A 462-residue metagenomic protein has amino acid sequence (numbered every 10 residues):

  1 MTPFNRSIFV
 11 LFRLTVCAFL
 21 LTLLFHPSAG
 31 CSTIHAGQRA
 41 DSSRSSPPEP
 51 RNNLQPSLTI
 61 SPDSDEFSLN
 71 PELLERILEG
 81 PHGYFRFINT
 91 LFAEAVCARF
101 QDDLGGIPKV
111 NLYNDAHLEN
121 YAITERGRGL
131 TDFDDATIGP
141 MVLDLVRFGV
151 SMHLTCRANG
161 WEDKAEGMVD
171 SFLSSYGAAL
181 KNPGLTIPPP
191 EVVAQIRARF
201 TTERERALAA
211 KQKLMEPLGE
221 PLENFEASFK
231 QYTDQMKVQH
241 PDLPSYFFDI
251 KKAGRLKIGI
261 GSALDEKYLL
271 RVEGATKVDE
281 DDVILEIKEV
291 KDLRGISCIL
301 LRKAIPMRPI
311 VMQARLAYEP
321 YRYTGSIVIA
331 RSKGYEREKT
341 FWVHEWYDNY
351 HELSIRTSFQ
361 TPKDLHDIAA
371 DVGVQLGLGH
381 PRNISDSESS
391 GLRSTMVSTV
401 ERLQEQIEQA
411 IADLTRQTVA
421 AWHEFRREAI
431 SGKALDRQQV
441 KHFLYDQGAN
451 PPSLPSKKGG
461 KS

Functional and structural regions predicted by a protein language model:
M1-V10: N-terminal secretory signal peptides that target proteins for export/translocation
R13-P27: Bacterial N-terminal signal peptides
L24-A40: Signal peptide processing junction and immediate N-terminal pro/mature segment of secreted/exported proteins
G37-E66, E79, G83-Y113, L118-Q195 (+1 more regions): Conserved ATP-binding subdomain of kinase catalytic cores across diverse folds
N182-Q235: Sequence-structural signature of the catalytic-core scaffold of metal-dependent phosphohydrolases that act on
Y232-F247: Short N-terminal edge-element motif at the start of the domain
I407-S456: Acidic, carboxylate-rich catalytic segments that either coordinate divalent cations
K457-S462: Long, low-complexity, intrinsically disordered segments
